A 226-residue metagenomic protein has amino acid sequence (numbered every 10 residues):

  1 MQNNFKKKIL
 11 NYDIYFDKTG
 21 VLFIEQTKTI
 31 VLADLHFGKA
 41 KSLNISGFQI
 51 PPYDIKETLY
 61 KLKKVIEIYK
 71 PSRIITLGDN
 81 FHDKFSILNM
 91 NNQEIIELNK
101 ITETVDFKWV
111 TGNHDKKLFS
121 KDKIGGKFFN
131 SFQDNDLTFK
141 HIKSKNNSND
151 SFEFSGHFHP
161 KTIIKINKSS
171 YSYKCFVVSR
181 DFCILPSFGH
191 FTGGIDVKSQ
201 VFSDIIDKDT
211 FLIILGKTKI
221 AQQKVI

Functional and structural regions predicted by a protein language model:
M1-I226: Extended recognition/assembly regions associated with phosphoester-bond processing machinery
